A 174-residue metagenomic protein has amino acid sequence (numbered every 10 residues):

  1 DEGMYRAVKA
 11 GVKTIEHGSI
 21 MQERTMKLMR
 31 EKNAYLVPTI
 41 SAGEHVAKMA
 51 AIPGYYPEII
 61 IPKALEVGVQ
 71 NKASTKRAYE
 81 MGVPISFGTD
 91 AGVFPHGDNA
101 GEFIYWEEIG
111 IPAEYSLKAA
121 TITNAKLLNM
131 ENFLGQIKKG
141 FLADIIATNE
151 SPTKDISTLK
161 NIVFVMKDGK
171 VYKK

Functional and structural regions predicted by a protein language model:
D1-V69, A91-V93, P112, S116 (+3 more regions): Active-site core of metal-dependent hydrolases
Y56-I59, V67-S151: His/Asp/Glu-enriched, well-ordered alpha-helical/loop segment that forms or immediately abuts the divalent-metal
K154: Small/polar (Gly/Ser/Thr/Ala-rich) solvent-exposed segments that form structured loops/beta-strands/short helices used
V165: Short aromatic-centered micro-motifs
